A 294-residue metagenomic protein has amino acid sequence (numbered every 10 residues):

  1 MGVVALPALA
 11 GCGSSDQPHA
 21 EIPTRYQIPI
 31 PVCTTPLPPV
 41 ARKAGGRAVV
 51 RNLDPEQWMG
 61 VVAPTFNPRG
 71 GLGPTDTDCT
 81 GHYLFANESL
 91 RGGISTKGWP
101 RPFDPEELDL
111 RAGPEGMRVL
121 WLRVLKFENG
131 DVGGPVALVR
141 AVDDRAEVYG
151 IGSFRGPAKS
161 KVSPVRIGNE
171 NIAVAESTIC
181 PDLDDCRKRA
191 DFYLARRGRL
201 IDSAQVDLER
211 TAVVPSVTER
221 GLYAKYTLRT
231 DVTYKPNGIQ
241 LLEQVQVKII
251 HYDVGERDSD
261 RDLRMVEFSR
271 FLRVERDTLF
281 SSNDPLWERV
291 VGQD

Functional and structural regions predicted by a protein language model:
L9-G11: C-terminal motif of bacterial Sec signal peptides marking the signal peptidase cleavage site
S14-N87, P181-D294: Acidic, small-residue rich beta-repeat scaffolds with periodic aromatic anchors
L90-I167: Short N-terminal edge-element motif at the start of the domain
G113-M117, V142-D143, V165-I172, R197-G198 (+1 more regions): Short, solvent-exposed coil/turn segments at beta-strand boundaries
G116-K126, E170-I179, I239-K248: Short beta-strand elements that form the blades of beta-propeller/WD-repeat-like and other beta-sheet-rich scaffold
S153-A195, Q205-L208: Eukaryote-skewed repeat-based solenoidal scaffolds used as protein-protein interaction platforms, primarily
